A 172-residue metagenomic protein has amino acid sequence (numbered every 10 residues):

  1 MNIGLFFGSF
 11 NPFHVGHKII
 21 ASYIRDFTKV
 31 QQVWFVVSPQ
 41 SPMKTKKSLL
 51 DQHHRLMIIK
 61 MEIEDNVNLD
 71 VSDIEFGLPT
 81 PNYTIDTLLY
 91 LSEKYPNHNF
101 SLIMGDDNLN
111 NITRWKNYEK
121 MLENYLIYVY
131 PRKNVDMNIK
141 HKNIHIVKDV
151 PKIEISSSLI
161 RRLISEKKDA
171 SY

Functional and structural regions predicted by a protein language model:
M1-Y172: Nucleotidyltransferase catalytic core that binds NTPs
